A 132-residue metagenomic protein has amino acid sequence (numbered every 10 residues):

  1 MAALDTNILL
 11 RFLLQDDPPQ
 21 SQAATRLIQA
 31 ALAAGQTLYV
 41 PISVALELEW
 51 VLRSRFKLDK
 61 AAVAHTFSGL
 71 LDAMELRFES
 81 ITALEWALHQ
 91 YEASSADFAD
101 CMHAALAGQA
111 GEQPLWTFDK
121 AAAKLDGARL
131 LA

Functional and structural regions predicted by a protein language model:
M1-V40, R55-A62, K120, A132: Short, well-structured N-terminal submotif of metal-dependent ribonuclease cores
T6, D100-C101: Conserved glycosyltransferase catalytic-site signature
A30-A31, L70, Q90, E112: Hydrophobic helix-cap positions at the C-terminus of alpha-helices in RecA-like/P-loop ATPase nucleotide-binding cores
G35-Q36, A96, E112: Short, high-confidence coil segments that cap the C-terminus of an alpha-helix and link into the following beta-strand
P41, A99, F118: Replace "coordinates the UDP/GDP/TDP-sugar" with "coordinates nucleotide-activated sugar donors
I42-S43, T66-A93: Acidic catalytic patch
A104-A132: Acidic, PIN/NYN-like endoribonuclease modules and their adjacent C-terminal/linker elements
